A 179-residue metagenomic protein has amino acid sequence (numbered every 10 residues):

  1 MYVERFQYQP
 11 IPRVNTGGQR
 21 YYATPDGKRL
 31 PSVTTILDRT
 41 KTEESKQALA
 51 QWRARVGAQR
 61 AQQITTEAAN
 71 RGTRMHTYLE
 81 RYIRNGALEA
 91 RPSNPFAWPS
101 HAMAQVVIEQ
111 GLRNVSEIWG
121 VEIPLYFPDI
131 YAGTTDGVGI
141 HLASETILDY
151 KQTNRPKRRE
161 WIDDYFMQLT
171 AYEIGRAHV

Functional and structural regions predicted by a protein language model:
M1-A132: Metal-dependent nuclease catalytic cores that hydrolyze phosphodiester bonds in DNA/RNA, characterized by
W119-R176: Mg2+/Mn2+-dependent nuclease catalytic core
